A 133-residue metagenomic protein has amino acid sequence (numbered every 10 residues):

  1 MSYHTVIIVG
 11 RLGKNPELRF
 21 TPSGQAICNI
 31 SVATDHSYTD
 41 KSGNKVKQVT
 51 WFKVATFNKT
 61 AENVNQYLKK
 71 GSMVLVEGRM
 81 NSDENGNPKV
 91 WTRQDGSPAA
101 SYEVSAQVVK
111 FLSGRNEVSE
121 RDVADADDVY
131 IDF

Functional and structural regions predicted by a protein language model:
M1-F133: Single-stranded nucleic acid-binding surfaces, predominantly the OB-fold ssDNA-binding core
